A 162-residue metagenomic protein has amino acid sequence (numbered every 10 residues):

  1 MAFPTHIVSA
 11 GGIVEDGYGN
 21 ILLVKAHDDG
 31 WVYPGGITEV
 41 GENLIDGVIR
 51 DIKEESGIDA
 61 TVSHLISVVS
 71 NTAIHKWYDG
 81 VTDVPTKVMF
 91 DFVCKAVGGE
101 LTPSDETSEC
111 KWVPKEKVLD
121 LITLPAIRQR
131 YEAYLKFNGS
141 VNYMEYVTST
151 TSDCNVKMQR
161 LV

Functional and structural regions predicted by a protein language model:
M1-I21: Conserved N-terminal beta-strand and adjoining loop/helix that marks the start of the Nudix/MutT-like hydrolase domain
P4, W31, V69-K76: Short, solvent-exposed loop/turn segments at secondary-structure junctions
V14-E15, L23, C94, W112: Conserved hydrophobic "DFG−1" position in protein kinase catalytic cores
G17, L65-V68: Residue-level recognition of beta-strand microenvironments
A26: Short loop/turn segments immediately following the C-termini of beta-strands
V32-G36: A short gly/proline-enriched turn/hairpin at secondary-structure junctions
T38-V62, A73-A126, Q159-V162: Unchanged
Q129-V162: Charged phosphate-binding loop/patch that engages nucleotide di/tri-phosphates or the phosphate backbone of nucleic
